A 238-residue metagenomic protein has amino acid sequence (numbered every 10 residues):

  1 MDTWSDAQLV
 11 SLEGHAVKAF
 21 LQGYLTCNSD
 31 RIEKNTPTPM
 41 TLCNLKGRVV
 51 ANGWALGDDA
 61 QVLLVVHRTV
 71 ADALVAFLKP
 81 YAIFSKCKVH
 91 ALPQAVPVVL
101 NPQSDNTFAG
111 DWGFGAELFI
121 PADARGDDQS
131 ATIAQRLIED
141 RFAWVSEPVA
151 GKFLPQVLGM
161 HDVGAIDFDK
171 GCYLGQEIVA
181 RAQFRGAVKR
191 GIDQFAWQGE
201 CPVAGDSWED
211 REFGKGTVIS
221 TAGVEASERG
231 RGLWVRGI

Functional and structural regions predicted by a protein language model:
M1-S11, A51-D140: Acidic, low-complexity central loop/insert segments
M1-V50, D59: Acidic, proline/glycine-enriched N-terminal capping motif
G14, L64, G175, E212: Residue-level signal for inorganic ion chemistry
Q22-D30, D72, A76-F84, F184: Short, intrinsically disordered, mixed-charge
N35-T36, N106-F108, C201-S207: Glycine-centered loop/turn motifs
T38-N52, I83, Q103-T107, V179 (+1 more regions): Short amphipathic beta-strand starts and helix->beta connectors
S130-F184, K189: A mid-sequence, solvent-exposed acidic-amphipathic segment
R136, L158-A165, A180-I238: Glycine-rich, small/acidic residue-mixed loop/short-helix segments
